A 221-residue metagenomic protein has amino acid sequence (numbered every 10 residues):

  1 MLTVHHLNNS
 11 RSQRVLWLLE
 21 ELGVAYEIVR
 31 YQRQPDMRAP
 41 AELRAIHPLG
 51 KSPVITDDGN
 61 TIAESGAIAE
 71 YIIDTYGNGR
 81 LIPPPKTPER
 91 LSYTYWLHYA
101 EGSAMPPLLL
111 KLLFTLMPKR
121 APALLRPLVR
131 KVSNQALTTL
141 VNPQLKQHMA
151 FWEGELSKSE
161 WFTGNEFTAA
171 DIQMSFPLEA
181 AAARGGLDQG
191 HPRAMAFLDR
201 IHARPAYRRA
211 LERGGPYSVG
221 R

Functional and structural regions predicted by a protein language model:
M1-Q135: GST-like domain detector, emphasizing the conserved glutathione-binding G-site in the N-terminal thioredoxin-like
Q32, A169, G214: Short, solvent-exposed turn/loop segments enriched in Gly/Ser/Thr/Pro and often Arg
D36, S218-V219: Generic structural signal for helix capping and beta-alpha/helix-loop junctions
A67, R193, A206: Residue-level recognition of oxygen-bearing side chains
G79-P84, P106-L108, W161-N165, Q189-G190 (+2 more regions): Short, hydrophobic secondary-structure boundary micro-motifs
A100-D199, A203: GST-like fold's C-terminal all-alpha helical module
R204, G214-Y217: A short, acidic, flexible beta-alpha connecting loop/helix-capping segment that sits on the rim of active
